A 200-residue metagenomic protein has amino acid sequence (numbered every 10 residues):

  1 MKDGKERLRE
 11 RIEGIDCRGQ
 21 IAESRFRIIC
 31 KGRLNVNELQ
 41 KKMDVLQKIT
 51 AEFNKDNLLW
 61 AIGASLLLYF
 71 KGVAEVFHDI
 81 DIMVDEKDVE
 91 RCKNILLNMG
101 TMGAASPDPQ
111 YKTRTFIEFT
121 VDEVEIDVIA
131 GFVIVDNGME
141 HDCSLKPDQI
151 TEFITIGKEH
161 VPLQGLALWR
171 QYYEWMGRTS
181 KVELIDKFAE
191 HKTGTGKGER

Functional and structural regions predicted by a protein language model:
E6, Q110-T115, K146-I150: A short, compositionally biased
L8-I12, G19-A61, E190-R200: Helical scaffold of the NTase/Pol beta-like nucleotidyltransferase catalytic core
I29, G138-R200: Catalytic cores of NTP-dependent nucleotidyl/adenyl transfer enzymes across multiple folds
I49-I80, V84-E86, R91-K93: Active-site nucleotide-donor binding segment shared across nucleotidyl transfer reactions
L67-L68, V133-V135, L168-W169: Short, solvent-exposed loop/turn segments at secondary-structure junctions
K93-M99: A short alpha/beta connector and helix-capping loop motif
M102-D136: Conserved catalytic core of two-metal-ion nucleotidyltransferases
